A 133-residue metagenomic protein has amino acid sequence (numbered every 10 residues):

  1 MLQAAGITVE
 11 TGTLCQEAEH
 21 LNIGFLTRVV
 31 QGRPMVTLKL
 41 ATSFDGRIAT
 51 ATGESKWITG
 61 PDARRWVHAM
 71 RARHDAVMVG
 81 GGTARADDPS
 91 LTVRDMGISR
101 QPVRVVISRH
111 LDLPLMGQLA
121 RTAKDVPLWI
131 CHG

Functional and structural regions predicted by a protein language model:
M1-E19, V103, A123-W129: Zn2+-dependent cytidine deaminase-like catalytic core
G24-G133: Active-site ligand-binding patch in enzyme domains
